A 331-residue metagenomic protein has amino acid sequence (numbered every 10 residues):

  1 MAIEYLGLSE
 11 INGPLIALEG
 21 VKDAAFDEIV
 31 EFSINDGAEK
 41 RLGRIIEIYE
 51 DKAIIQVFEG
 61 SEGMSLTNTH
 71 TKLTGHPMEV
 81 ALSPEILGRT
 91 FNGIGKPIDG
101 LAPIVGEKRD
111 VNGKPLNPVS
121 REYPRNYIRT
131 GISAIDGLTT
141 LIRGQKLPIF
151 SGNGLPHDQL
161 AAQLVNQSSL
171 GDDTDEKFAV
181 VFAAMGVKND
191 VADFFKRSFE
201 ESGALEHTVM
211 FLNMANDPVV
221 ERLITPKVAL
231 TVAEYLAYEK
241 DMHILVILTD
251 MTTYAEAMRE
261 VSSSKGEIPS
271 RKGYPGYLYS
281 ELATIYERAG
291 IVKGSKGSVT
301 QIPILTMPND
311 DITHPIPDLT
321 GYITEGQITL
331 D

Functional and structural regions predicted by a protein language model:
M1-E4, E10-T130: Acidic-enriched and Gly/Ser
L6, T69, K114-R121, T208 (+3 more regions): Generic signal for short, ordered secondary-structure residues within or immediately flanking folded domains
G137-T140, G144-D331: P-loop NTPase catalytic core
